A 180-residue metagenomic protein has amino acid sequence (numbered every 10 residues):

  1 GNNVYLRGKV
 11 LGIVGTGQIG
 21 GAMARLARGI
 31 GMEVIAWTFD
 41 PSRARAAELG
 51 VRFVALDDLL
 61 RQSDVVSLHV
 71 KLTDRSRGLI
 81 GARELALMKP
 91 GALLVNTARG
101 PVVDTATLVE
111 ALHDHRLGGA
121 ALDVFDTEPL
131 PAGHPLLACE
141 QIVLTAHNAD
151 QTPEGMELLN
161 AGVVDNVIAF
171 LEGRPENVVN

Functional and structural regions predicted by a protein language model:
G1-A22, R52: Glycine-rich NAD(P)-binding loop of Rossmann-like domains
N2, T127-N180: C-terminal helix-to-coil terminal segments
N3-R7, R28, A86-L87, L136: Short, flexible hinge/linker loops that cap or flank conserved catalytic cores
L6, L11-G15, V34, V66 (+5 more regions): Generic structural signal for small/hydrophobic residues in well-ordered secondary structure, especially within
Q18-G21, P101-V102, T127-E128, Q151-T152: Active-site environment of divalent metal-dependent phosphoester hydrolases
A24, R28, L112-H113: Gly/Ala-rich phosphate-binding loop of Rossmann-like dinucleotide-binding domains, activating on the conserved
G29-E33: Residues at the starts of beta-strands that form the adenosine-phosphate
P41-P135: Rossmann-like adenosine-cofactor binding region
